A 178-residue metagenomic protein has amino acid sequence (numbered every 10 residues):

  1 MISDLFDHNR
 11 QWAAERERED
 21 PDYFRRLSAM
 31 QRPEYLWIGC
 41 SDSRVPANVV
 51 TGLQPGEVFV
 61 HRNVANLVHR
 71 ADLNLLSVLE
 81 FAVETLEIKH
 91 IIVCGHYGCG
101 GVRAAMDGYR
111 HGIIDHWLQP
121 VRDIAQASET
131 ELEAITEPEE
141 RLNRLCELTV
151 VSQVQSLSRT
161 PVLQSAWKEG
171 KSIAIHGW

Functional and structural regions predicted by a protein language model:
M1-P33, A65-K89, G100-W178: Divalent-metal-activated hydrolytic enzyme cores
R16-E57: N-terminal short beta-loop-beta anion/metal-coordinating cradle
I38-C40, R62, I92-H96, H176-W178: Short beta-strand segments
P55-N66: Glycine/charged-rich beta-loop-alpha catalytic/anionic-binding loops adjacent to active sites
